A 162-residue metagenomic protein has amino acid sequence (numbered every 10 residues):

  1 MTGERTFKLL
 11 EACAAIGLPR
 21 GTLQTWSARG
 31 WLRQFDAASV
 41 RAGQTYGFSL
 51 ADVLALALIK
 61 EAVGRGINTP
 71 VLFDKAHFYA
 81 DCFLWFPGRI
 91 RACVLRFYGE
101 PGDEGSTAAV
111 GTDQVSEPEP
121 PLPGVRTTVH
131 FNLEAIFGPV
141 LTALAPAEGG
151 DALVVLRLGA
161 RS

Functional and structural regions predicted by a protein language model:
M1-W26: Polyanion-binding surface elements
T2-R5, A37-S162: Arg/Lys-rich, alpha-helical DNA-contact motif
K8, G30-R33, P70: Proteins with a high burden of low-complexity, intrinsically disordered sequence enriched in S/T/G/P/A and R, requiring
A14, A28-W31, H77-F78: Short amphipathic alpha-helical surface micro-motifs
L18-G43: Major-groove DNA-recognition helix of helix-turn-helix-type DNA-binding domains
